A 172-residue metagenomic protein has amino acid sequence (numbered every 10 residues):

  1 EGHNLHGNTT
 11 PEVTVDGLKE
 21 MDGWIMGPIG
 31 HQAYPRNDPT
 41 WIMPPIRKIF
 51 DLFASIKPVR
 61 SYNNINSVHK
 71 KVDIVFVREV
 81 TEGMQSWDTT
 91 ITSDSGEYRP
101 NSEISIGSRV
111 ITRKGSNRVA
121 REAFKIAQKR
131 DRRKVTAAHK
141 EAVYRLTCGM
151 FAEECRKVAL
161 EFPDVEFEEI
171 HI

Functional and structural regions predicted by a protein language model:
E1-H3: A short beta-strand-loop structural module common to alpha/beta enzyme folds
L5-Y98, S105-I106: N-terminal glycine-rich phosphate/adenylate-binding segment common to multiple enzyme folds
G96-H171: Glycine-rich phosphate/diphosphate-binding loop of Rossmann-like nucleotide-binding domains
